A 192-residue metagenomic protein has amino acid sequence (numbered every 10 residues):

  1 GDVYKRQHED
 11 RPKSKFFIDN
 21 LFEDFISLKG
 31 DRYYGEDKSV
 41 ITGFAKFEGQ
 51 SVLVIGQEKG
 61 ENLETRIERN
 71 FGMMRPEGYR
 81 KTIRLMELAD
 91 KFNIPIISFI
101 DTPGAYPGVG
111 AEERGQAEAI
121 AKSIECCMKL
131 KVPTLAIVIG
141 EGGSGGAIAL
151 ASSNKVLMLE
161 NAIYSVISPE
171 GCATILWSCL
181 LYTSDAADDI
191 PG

Functional and structural regions predicted by a protein language model:
G1-Q7, Y182-D189: Conserved small/polar residues in nucleotide/adenosyl-binding loops
D2-V52, G56-K59, F71: Intrinsically disordered, low-complexity segments enriched in small/flexible residues
H8-R11, G72-R75, E113, L181: Hydrophobic alpha-helical scaffolding
K13, N62-E64, Y106-G108: Short active-site-adjacent helix-start/loop capping segments
F16-D19, R84-E87, E125: Solvent-exposed alpha-helical segments within well-ordered globular domains of core cellular machineries
I26, G30, E87-D90, M128 (+1 more regions): Signal for well-folded cores of large energy- and translation-related assemblies
T42, F47-F99, A117-K122: Glycine-rich beta-alpha loop segments
I100-S184, G192: Conserved catalytic cores of soluble enzyme domains, especially glycine-rich substrate-binding beta-alpha loops
